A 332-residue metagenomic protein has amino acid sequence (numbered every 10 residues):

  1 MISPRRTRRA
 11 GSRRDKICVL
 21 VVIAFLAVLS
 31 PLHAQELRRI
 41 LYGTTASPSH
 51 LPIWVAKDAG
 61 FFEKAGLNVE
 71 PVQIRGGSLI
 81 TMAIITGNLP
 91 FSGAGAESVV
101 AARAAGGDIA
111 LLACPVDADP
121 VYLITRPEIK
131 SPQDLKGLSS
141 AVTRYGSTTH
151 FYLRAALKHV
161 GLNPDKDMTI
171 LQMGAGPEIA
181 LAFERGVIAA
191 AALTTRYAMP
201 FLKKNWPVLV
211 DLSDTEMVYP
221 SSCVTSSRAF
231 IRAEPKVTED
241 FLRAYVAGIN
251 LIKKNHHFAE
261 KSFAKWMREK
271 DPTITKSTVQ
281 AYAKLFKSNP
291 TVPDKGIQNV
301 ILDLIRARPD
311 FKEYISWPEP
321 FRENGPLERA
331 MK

Functional and structural regions predicted by a protein language model:
P4-C18: Short, low-complexity intrinsically disordered segments enriched in A/P/G/S/L with frequent Arg, especially at protein
C18-L29: Bacterial N-terminal signal peptides
S30-A34: Sec/Tat signal peptide C-region and signal peptidase I cleavage site
Q35-D165, T169-R185, A189-T195, P207-L212 (+1 more regions): Short, glycine-/small- and polar/acidic-enriched structural segments that line small-molecule recognition paths
W54, V100, R154, M199 (+2 more regions): Predominant activation on well-ordered alpha-helical scaffold segments within soluble catalytic domains
E97-S98, P177-M267: Pocket-lining segment of extracytoplasmic ligand-binding domains
R232-F311: Secondary-structure end/capping motifs
I301-K332: Conserved C-terminal helix/tail region of periplasmic/extracytoplasmic solute-binding proteins
